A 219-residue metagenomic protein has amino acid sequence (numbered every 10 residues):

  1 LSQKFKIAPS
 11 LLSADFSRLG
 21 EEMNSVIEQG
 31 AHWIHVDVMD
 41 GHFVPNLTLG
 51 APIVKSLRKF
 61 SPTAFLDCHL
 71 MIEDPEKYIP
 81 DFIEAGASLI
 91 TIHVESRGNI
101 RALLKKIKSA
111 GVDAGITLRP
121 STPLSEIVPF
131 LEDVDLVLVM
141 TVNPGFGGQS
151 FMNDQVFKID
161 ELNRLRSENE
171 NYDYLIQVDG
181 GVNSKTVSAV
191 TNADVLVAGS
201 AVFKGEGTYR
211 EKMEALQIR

Functional and structural regions predicted by a protein language model:
F5-L11, I34-V36, L57, L66-L70 (+5 more regions): Hydrophobic faces of well-ordered beta-strands that scaffold small-molecule active sites in alpha/beta enzyme cores
S10-A14, M39-G41, M71-P75, E95-R97 (+4 more regions): Active-site beta-loop-alpha junctions enriched in small/polar residues
L19, V26, D37, F82 (+6 more regions): Conserved, mostly hydrophobic/aromatic
M23, E76-E84, T122-V134, V178-L196: Catalytic cores of alpha/beta
I34-A51, V142-G147: Glycine-rich, proline-tolerant flexible connector loops at the mouths of alpha/beta enzymes
L47-C68, K106-T117, Q155-I176, G180 (+1 more regions): Alpha-helix-loop-beta-strand connector modules within alpha/beta enzyme cores
I90-G98, L138-Q149, A193-M213: Glycine-rich phosphate-binding active-site loops on the catalytic face of alpha/beta enzymes
L118-N153: Histidine/lysine/aspartate-rich catalytic loop segments that bind and position anionic ligands
